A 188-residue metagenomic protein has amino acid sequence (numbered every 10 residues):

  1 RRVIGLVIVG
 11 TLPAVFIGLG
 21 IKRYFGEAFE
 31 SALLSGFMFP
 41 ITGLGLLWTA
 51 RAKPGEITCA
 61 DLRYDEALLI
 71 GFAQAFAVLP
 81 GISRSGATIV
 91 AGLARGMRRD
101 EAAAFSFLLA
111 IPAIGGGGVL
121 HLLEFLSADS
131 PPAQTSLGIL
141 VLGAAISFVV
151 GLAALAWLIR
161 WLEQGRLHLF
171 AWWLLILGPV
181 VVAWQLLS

Functional and structural regions predicted by a protein language model:
R1-S188: Multi-pass membrane proteins that catalyze or facilitate reactions on polyprenyl-/lipid-phosphate substrates and their
